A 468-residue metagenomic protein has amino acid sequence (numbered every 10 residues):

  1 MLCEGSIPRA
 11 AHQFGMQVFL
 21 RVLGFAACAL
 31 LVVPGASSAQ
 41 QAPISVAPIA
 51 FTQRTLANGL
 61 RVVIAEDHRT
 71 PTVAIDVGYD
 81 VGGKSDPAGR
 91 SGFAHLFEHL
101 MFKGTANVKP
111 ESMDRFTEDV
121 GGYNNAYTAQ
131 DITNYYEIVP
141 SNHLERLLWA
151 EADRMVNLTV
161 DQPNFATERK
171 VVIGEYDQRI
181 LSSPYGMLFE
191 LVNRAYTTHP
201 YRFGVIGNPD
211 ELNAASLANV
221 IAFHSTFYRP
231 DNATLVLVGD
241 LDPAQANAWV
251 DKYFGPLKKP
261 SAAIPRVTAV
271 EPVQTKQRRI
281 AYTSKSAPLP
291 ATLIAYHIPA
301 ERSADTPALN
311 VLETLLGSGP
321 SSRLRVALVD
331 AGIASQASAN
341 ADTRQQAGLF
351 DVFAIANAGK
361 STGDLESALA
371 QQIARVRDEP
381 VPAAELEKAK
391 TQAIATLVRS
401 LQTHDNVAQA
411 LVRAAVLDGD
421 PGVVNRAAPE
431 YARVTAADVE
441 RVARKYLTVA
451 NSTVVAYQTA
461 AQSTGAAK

Functional and structural regions predicted by a protein language model:
M1-V18: N-terminal secretory signal peptides that target proteins for export/translocation
R21-P34: Bacterial N-terminal signal peptides
S38-D76, D80-G83, N107-N142, Q178-N232 (+6 more regions): Non-catalytic beta-strand/loop surface segments
G83-G89: Short pre-active-site segment immediately N-terminal to the catalytic Zn-binding motif
S91-T105: Active-site SXXK
